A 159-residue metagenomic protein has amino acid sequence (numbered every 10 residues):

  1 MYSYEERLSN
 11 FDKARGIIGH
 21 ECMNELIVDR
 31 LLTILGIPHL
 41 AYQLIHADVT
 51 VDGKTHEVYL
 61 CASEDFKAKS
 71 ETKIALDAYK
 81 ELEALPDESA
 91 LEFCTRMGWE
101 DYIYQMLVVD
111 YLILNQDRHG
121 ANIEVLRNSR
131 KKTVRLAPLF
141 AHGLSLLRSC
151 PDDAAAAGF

Functional and structural regions predicted by a protein language model:
M1-L76: Conserved ATP-binding subdomain of kinase catalytic cores across diverse folds
G53-V108: ATP-dependent phospho-/nucleotidyl transfer catalytic cores
K54-T55, S129, G158: Charge-rich, low-complexity amphipathic helices in intrinsically disordered tails/linkers adjacent to domains
P86-P151: Conserved kinase catalytic-core segment
D153-F159: A conserved mid-domain beta-alpha-beta active-site/ligand-binding segment of alpha/beta enzyme cores
